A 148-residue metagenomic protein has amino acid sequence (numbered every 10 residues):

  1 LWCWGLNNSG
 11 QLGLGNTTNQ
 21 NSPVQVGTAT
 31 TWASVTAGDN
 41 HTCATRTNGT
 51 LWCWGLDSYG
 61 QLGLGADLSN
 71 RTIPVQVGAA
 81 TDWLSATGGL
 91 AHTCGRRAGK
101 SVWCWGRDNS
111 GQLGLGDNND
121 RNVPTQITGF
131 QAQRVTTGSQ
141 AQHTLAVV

Functional and structural regions predicted by a protein language model:
W2-S22, W54-T72, W103-V123, H143: Short glycine/serine- and acidic-residue-enriched loop/turn motifs that recur at repeat junctions
C3, H41-A44, C53, H92-G95 (+2 more regions): Conserved core positions of repeat-based scaffolds
T18, A29-W32, S69, A80-W83 (+2 more regions): Short coil/turn segments at the loop-to-beta-strand junctions that recur within blades of beta-propeller repeat folds
V24-V26, V75-Q76, T125-Q126: A short beta-strand motif characteristic of beta-propeller blades
T31-S34, T47-T50, L84-S85, A98-S101: Tandem repeat domain/solenoid detector
A37-D39, T47, G88-L90, R97-A98 (+1 more regions): Residue-level detector of Asp-centered blade-edge/turn motifs that repeat once per structural unit in beta-propeller
D120, V135-V148: Blade-level signature of beta-propeller repeat domains, shared across WD40, Kelch, NHL, RCC1 and BNR/Asp-box propellers
